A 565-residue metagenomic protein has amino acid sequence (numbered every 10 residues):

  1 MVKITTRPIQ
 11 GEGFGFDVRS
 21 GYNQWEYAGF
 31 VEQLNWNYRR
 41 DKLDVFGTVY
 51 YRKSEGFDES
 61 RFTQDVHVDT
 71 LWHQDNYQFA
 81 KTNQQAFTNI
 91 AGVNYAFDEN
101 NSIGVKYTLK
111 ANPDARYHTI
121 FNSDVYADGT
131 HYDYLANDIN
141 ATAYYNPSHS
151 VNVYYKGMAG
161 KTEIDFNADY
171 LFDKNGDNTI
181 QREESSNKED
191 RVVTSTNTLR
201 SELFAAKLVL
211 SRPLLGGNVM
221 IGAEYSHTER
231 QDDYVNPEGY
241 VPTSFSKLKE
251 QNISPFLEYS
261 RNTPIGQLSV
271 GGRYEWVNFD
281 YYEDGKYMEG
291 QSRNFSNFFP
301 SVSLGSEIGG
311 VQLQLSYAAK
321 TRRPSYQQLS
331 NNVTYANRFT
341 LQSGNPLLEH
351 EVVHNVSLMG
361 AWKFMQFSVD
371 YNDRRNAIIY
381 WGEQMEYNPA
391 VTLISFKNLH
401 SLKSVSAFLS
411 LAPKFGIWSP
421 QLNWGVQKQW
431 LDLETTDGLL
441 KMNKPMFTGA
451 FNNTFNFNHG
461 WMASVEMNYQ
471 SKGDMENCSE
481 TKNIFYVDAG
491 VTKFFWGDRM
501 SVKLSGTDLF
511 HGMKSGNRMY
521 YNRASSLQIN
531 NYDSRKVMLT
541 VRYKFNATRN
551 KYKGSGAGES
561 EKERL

Functional and structural regions predicted by a protein language model:
M1-R19, F30-E32: N-terminal periplasmic accessory domains that precede and gate Gram-negative outer-membrane beta-barrel machines
S20-E26, R40, Y51-E55, L109-A115 (+17 more regions): Transmembrane beta-strands of outer-membrane beta-barrel pores
Y27-E55, L71-Y117, P147-H149, V302 (+1 more regions): Transmembrane beta-barrel wall of Gram-negative outer-membrane proteins
V31, D58-T70, R116-Y132, D177-N187 (+10 more regions): Outer-membrane beta-barrel translocator domains and adjoining extracellular loop/strand segments of Gram-negative
T88-D114, I139-D284, E307, V311-Q312 (+2 more regions): Face-selective signature of the C-terminal outer-membrane beta-barrel domain
L203-K207, L248, N252, E349 (+3 more regions): Outer membrane beta-barrel strand-and-loop segments of large Gram-negative receptors, especially TonB-dependent
K247-E250, G290-R293, V311, T321-R375 (+2 more regions): Outer-membrane beta-barrel signature, preferentially recognizing the C-terminal barrel domain of Gram-negative
F495-L565: C-terminal beta-signal and adjacent terminal beta-strands/loops of Gram-negative outer-membrane beta-barrel proteins
